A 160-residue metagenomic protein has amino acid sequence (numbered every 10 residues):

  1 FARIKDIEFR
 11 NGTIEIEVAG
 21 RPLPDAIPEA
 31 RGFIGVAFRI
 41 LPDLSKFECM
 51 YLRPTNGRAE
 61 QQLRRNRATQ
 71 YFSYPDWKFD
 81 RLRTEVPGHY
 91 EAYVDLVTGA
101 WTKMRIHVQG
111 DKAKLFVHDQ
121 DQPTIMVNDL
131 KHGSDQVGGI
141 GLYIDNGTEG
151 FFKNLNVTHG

Functional and structural regions predicted by a protein language model:
F1-I7, Y90-L96, G141-L142: Beta-strand-rich interaction surfaces with strong enrichment in secreted/lumenal proteins
F1-W77: Secretory/extracellular carbohydrate-interaction modules and structurally similar beta-sandwich "look-alikes"
I7-F9, E29, L96-G99, D135: Surface-exposed coil/turn segments at beta-strand junctions on protein surfaces, enriched
I16, I106, K153-V157: Extracellular beta-strand elements of beta-rich domains used for carbohydrate recognition/degradation or cell-matrix
V36-F38, F152-H159: Exposed low-complexity, polar/acidic, P/S/T/G-rich flexible segments that act as propeptides, protease-susceptible
P75-K103: Short, aromatic/His-centered strand-loop micro-motif at the edge of beta-sheets
L96-D129: Carbohydrate-binding surfaces in secreted/extracellular proteins
I125-K153: Flexible glycan-contacting loops in extracellular carbohydrate-active proteins
